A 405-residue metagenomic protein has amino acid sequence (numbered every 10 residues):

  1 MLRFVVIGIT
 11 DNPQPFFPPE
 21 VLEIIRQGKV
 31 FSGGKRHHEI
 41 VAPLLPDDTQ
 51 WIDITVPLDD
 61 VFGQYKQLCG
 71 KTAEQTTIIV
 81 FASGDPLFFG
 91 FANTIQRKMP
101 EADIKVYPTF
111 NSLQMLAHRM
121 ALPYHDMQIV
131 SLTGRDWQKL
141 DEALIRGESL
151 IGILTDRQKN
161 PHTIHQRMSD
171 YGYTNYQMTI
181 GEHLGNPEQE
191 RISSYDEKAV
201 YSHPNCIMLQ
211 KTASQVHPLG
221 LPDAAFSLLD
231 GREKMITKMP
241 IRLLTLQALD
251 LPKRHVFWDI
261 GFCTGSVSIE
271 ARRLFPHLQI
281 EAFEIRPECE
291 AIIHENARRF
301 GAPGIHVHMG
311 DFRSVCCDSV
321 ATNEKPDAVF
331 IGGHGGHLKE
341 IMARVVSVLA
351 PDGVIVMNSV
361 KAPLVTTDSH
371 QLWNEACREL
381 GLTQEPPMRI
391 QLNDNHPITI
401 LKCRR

Functional and structural regions predicted by a protein language model:
M1-K105, Q114, H277-I280, E284-R286 (+1 more regions): Class I S-adenosyl-L-methionine
L2-V6, P18-E20, I78, S149-K234: A contiguous loop/helix-start segment that scaffolds small-molecule binding in enzyme catalytic cores
N12-P13, S83-G147, R313, W373-Q391 (+1 more regions): Class I SAM-dependent methyltransferase SAM-binding "motif I" and its flanking Rossmann-like core
R254-C263: Conserved class I S-adenosyl-L-methionine
H255, L278, G353: Glycine-centered, small-residue-biased loops immediately flanking beta-strands in adenine/cofactor-binding cores
T264-P276: Conserved SAM-binding loop of SAM-dependent methyltransferases across substrates and taxa, primarily the Class I
I285-N323, F330: S-adenosyl-L-methionine
M342-R404: C-terminal substrate-binding/active-site "lid" region of AdoMet-derived donor-dependent transferases
